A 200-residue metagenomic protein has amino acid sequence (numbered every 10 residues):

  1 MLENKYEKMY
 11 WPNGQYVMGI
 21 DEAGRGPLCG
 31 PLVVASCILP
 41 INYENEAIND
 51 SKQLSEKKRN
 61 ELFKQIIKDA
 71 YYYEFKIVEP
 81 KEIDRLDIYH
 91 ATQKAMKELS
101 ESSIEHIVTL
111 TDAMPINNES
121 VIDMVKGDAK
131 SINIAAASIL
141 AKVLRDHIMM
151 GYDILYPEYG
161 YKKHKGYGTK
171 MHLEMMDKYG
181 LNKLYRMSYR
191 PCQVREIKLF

Functional and structural regions predicted by a protein language model:
M1-F200: RNase H-like, Mg2+-dependent phosphodiesterase core, and more generally RNA phosphate-backbone-engaging helix-loop
